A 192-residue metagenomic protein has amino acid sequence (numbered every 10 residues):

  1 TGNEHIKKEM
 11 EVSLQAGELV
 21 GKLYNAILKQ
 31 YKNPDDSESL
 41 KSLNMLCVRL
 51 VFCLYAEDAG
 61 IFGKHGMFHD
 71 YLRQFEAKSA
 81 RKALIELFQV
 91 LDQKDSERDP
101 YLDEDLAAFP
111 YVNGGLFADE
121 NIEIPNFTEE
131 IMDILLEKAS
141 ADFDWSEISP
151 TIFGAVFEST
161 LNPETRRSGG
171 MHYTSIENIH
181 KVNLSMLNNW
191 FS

Functional and structural regions predicted by a protein language model:
T1-S192: Preference for the N-terminal adenyl/adenosyl cofactor-binding alpha/beta module
